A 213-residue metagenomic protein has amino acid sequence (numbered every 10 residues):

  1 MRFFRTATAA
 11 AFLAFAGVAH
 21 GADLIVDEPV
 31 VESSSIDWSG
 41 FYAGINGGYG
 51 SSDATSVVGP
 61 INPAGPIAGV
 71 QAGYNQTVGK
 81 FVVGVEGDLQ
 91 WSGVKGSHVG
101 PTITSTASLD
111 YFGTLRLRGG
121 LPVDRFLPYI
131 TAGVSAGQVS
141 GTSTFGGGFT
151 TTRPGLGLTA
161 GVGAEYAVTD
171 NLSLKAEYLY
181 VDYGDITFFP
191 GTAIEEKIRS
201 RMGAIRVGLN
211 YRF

Functional and structural regions predicted by a protein language model:
R2-F213: Gram-negative outer-membrane beta-barrel domains
